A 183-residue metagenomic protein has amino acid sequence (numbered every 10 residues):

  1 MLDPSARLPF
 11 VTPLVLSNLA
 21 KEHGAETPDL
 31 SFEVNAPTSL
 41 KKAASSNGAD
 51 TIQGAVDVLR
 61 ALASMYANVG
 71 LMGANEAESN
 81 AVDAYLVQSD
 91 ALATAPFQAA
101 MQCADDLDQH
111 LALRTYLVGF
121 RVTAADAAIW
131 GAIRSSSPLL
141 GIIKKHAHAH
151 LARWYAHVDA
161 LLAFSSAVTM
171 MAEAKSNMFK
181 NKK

Functional and structural regions predicted by a protein language model:
M1-L117, R121, R134-S137: GST-like domain detector, emphasizing the conserved glutathione-binding G-site in the N-terminal thioredoxin-like
A77-A81, A100-C103, K145-A160: Extended, well-ordered alpha-helical scaffold segments
Y85-Q88, W130, M170-A174: Short acidic/histidine-centered micro-motifs embedded in hydrophobic/aromatic stretches that mark compact functional
A93, L140-G141, S176-N177: A short hydrophobic/aromatic micro-motif that marks alpha-helical segments and, especially, helix-coil
L113, L161-F164: Polar helix-capping/helix-linker motif
L117-L140, A147-A156: GST superfamily/GST-like fold recognition
A163-K183: C-terminal helix/juxtamembrane-tail motif
